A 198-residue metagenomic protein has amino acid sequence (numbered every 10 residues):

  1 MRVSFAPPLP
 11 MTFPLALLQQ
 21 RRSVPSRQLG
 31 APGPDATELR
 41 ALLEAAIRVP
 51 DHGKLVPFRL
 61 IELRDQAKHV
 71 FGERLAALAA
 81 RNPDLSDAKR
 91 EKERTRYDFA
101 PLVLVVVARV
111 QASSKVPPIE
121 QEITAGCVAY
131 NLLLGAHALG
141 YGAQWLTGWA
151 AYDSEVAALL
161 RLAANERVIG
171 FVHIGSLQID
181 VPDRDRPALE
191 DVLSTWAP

Functional and structural regions predicted by a protein language model:
R2-F99, P198: N-terminal amphipathic, basic helical "cap/leader" segment at the start of enzyme domains
L17, R96, V103-V107, F171-H173 (+1 more regions): Conserved hydrophobic/aromatic beta-strand scaffold that supports enzyme active sites
P25, R109-S114, W196-A197: Helix-biased detector of long, well-ordered alpha-helical tracts
A46, L104, V110-L159: Small-aliphatic-rich amphipathic alpha-helix that forms the alpha element of a beta-alpha
Q66-V70, A76-A77, V110-A112, S154 (+1 more regions): Short, charged/polar surface micro-motifs in flexible loops or helix N-caps
F99-L102, Y141, A164-V168: Short coil/turn connectors at secondary-structure junctions
L160-R184: A glycine-rich helix N-cap at a beta->alpha junction
P182-P198: Phosphate/diphosphate-binding glycine-rich loops and adjacent basic-rich segments that engage nucleotide
